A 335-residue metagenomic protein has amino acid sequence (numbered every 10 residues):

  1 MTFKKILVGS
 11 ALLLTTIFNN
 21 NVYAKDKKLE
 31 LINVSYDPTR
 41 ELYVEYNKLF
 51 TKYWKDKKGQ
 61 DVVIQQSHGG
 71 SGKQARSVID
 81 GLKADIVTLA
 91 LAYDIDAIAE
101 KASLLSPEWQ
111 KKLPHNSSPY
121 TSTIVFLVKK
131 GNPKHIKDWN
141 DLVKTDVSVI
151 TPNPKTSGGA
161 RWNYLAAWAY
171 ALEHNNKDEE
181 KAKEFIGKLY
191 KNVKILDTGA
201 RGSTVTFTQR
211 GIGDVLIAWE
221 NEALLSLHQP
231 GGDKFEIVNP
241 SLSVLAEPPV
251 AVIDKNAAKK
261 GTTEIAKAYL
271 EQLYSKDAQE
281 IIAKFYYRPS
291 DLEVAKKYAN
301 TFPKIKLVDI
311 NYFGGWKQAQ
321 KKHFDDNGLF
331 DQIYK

Functional and structural regions predicted by a protein language model:
M1-V8: Bacterial N-terminal signal peptides that target proteins for export
T15-Y23: C-terminal segment of classical bacterial N-terminal signal peptides
K25-T156, A299, Y334: N-terminal segment of the mature folded domain
V34-Y36, V128-K130, S148-N175, Y190-V193 (+1 more regions): Short beta-strand->loop
I124-N132, E247-E264, I281-F285: A bilobed periplasmic-binding-protein/Venus flytrap-type ligand-binding module shared by bacterial periplasmic
G131-K137, T156, A169-K177, N256-E264: Short helix-loop capping/hinge motifs at secondary-structure junctions, enriched in acidic/polar residues
H174-S241: Ligand-binding pocket segment of bilobal, Venus flytrap-like solute-binding proteins
A257-K335: Extracellular/periplasmic juxtamembrane helices and adjacent flexible linkers that interface with membrane partners
